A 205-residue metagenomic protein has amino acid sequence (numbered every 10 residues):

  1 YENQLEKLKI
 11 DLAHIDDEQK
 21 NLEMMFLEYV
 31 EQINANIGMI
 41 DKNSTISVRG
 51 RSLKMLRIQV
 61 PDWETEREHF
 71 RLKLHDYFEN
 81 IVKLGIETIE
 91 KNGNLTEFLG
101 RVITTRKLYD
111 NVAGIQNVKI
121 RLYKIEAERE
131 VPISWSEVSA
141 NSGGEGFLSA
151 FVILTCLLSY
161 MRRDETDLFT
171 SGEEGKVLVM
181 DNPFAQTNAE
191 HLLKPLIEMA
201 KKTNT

Functional and structural regions predicted by a protein language model:
Y1-S134, D164-D167: Extended, charged coiled-coil "arm/hinge" scaffolds of SMC/Rad50-like chromosome-maintenance ATPases and other large
L22, Q116-V118, G143, F147-A150 (+1 more regions): Helical mechanochemical/support elements of P-loop NTPase systems and associated helical scaffolds
M24, F147-C156, V177, K194 (+1 more regions): Feature representing long, continuous alpha-helical segments
L122-C156, A185-N188: Conserved ABC ATPase signature
R162, Q186-L193: Conserved ATPase-coupling elements of RecA-like P-loop NTPase cores
R163-K176: Short basic/glycine-enriched coil/helix segment immediately N-terminal to the Walker B
D181-P183: Walker B catalytic acidic pair
E190-T205: C-terminal lobe/lid and adjacent interdomain/linker elements of RecA-like ASCE P-loop ATPase modules
